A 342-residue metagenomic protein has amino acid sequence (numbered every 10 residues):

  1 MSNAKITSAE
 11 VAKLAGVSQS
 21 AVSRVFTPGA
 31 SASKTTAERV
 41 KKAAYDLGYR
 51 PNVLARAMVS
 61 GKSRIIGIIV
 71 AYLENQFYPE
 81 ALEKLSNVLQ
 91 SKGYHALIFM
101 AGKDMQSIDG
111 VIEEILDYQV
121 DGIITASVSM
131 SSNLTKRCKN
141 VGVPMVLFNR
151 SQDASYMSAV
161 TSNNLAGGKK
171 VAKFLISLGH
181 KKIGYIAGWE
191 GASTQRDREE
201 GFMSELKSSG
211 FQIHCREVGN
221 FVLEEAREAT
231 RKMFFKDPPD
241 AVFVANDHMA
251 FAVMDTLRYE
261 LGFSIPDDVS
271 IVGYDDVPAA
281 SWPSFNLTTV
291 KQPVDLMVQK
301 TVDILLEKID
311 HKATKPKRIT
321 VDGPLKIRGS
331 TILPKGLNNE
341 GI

Functional and structural regions predicted by a protein language model:
M1-N3, D46, K84-H95, G122 (+3 more regions): Bacterial carbohydrate/catabolite-sensing allosteric modules
M1-R64, N338: N-terminal helix-turn-helix DNA-binding module of bacterial transcription factors
L14, Q19-R24, M58-E74, K84 (+2 more regions): Short beta-strand segments enriched in small/hydrophobic residues
E38, L47-E114, Q119-G122, E200-M203: Amphipathic helical "hinge" segments at domain boundaries
G102-M105, A126-S131, H248: Short beta->alpha connector loops
